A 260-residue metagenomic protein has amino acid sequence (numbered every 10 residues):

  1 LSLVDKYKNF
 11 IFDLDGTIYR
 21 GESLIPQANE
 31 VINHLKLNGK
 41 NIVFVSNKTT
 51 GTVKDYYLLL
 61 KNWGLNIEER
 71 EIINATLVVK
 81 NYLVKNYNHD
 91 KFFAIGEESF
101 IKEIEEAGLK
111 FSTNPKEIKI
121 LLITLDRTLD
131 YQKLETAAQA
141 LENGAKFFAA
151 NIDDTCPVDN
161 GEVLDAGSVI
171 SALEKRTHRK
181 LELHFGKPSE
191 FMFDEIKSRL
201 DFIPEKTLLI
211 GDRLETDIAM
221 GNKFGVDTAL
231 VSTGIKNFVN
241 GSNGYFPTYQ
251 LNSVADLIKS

Functional and structural regions predicted by a protein language model:
L1-F12, Y19-P26, E30-K40, K54-I73 (+2 more regions): Asp-based, Mg2+/Mn2+-dependent phosphohydrolase catalytic module
K48: Conserved phosphate/oxyanion-binding catalytic-loop motifs
